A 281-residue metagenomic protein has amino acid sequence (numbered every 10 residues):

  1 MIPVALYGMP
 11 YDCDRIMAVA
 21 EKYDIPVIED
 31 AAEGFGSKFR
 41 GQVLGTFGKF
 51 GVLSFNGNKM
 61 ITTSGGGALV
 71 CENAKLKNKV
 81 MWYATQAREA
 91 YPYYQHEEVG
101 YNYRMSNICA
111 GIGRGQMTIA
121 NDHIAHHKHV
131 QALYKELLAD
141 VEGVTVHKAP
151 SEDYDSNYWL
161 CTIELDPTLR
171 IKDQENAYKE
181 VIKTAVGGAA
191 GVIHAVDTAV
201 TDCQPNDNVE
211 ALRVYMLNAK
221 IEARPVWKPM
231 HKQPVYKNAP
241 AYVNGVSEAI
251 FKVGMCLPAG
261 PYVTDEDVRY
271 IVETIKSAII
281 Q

Functional and structural regions predicted by a protein language model:
M1-T63, A68-V70, K75, C256: Active-site phosphate-binding strand-loop segment of PLP-dependent enzymes
M1-V4, M9-R15, K22, K38 (+1 more regions): PLP-dependent aminotransferase class I/II
